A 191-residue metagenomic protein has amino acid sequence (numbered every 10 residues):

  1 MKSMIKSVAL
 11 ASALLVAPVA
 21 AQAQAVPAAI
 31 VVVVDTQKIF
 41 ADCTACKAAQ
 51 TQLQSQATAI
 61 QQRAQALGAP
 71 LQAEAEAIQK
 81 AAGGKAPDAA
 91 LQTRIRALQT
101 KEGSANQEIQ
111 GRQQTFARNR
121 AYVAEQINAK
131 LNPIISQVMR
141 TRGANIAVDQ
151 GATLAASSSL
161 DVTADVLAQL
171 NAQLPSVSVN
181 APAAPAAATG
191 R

Functional and structural regions predicted by a protein language model:
M1-A9: Bacterial N-terminal signal peptides that target proteins for export
M4, L14-A23: C-terminal segment of classical bacterial N-terminal signal peptides
K6, Q24-G151, S176-R191: Amphipathic alpha-helical segments
A155-A156: A glycine-rich, coil/turn loop motif that links secondary-structure elements
T163: Short beta-strand-centered segments that line the small-molecule binding cleft or hinge of alpha/beta clamshell
